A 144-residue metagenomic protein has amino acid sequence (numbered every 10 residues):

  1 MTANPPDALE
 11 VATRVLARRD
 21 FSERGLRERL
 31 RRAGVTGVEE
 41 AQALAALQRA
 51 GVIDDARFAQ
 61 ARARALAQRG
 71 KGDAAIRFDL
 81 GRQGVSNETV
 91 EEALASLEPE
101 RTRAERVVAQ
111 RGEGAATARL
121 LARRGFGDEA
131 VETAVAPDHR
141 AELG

Functional and structural regions predicted by a protein language model:
M1-G144: An alpha-helical, amphipathic repeat domain used for nucleic-acid recognition, typified by the mTERF helical solenoid
